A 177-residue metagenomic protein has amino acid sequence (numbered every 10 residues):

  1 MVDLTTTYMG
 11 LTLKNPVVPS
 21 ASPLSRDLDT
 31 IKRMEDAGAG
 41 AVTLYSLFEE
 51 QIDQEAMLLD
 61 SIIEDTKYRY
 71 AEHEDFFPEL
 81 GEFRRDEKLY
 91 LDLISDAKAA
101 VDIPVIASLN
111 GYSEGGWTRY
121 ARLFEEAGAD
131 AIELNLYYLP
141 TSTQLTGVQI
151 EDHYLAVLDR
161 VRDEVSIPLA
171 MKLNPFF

Functional and structural regions predicted by a protein language model:
M1, P16-P19, G81-F83, T146-G147: Short linear motifs at secondary-structure transitions and domain/linker junctions
M1-V18, Y90-K98: N-terminal amphipathic alpha-helix/helix-capping segment at the start of soluble metabolic enzymes
L4-M9, F48, E55, H73: Glycine-rich, flexible loop/turn motifs
P19-S20, A107: A structural motif
A21-S25: Glycine-rich phosphate/pyrophosphate-binding beta-alpha loops
D27-R69, R85-I106, N110-F177: Alpha/beta enzyme core
E72-G81: Short glycine/proline- and acidic residue-enriched helix-loop micro-motifs that form flexible lids or anion-recognition
